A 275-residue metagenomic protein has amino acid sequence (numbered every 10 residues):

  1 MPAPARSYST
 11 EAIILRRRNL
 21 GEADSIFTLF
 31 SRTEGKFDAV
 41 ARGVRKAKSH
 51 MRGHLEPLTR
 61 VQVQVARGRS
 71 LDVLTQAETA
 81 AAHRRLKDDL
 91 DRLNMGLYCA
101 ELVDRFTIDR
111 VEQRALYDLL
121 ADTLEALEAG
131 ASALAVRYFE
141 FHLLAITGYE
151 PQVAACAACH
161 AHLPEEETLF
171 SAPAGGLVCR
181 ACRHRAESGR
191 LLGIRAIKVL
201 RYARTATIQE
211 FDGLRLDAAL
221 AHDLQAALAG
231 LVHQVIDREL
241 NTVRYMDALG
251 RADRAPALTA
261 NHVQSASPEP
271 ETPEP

Functional and structural regions predicted by a protein language model:
M1-P275: Non-catalytic alpha-helical scaffolds and adjoining flexible linkers that form interface surfaces for assembly
